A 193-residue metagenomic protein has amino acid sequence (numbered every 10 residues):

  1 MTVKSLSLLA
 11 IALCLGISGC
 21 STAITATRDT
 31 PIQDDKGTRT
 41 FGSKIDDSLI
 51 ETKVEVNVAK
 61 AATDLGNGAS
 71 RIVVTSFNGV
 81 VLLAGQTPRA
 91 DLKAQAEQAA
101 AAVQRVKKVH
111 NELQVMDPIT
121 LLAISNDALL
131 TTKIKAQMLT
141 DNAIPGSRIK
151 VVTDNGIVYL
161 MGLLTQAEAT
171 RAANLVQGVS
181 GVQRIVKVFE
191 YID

Functional and structural regions predicted by a protein language model:
T2-L15, G19-D193: N-terminal targeting leaders
